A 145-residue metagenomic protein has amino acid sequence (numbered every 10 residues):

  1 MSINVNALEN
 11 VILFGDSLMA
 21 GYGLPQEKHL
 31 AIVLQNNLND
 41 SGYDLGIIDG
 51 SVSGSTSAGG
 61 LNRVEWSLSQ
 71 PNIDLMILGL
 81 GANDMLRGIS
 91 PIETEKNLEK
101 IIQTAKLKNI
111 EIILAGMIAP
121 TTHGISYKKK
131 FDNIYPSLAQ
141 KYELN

Functional and structural regions predicted by a protein language model:
I3-S53, R63-N72: Serine-esterase "nucleophile elbow" of acetyl-processing enzymes
G54-A58: Acidic-and-aromatic substrate-binding clefts and catalytic sites of carbohydrate-active enzymes
L61-N145: Alpha-helical cap/lid subdomain in secreted, periplasmic, or secretory-pathway luminal O-acyl-processing enzymes
